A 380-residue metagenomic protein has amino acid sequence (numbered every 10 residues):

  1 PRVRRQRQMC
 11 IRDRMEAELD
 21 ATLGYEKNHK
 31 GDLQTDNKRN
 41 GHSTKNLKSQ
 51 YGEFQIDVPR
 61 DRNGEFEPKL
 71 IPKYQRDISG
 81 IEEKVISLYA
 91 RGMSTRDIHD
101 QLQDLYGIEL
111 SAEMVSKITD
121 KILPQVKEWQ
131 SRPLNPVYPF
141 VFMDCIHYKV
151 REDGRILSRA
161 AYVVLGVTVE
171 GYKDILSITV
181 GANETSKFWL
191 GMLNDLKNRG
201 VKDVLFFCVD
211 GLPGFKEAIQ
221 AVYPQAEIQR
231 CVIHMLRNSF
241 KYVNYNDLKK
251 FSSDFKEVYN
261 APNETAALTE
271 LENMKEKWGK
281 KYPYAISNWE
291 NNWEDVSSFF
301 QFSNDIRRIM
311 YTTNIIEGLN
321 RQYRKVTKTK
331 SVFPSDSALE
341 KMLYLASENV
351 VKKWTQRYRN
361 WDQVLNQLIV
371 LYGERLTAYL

Functional and structural regions predicted by a protein language model:
P1-R7, I11: Single conserved hydrophobic/aromatic residue that forms the stacking wall/gate of nucleotide- or nucleobase-binding
N37-R91, L110-D120: Basic, short loop/linker segments at the boundary and entry of helix-turn-helix/winged-helix-like folds
R39, K48, D77, S87-A90 (+3 more regions): Replace "in large, NTP-powered and nucleic-acid-processing enzymes" with "in large, NTP-powered factors and other
P59-R62, L70-Q75, I108, A112 (+7 more regions): RNase H-like nuclease fold core
R96-G107: DNA-recognition alpha helix
F206-P213, A218-D254: Conserved beta-strand -> loop -> alpha-helix junction used to position metal-binding or nucleic-acid-contacting
P224, E257-L380: Acidic/histidine-rich catalytic cores and adjacent linkers of DNA breakage/strand-transfer/modification proteins
